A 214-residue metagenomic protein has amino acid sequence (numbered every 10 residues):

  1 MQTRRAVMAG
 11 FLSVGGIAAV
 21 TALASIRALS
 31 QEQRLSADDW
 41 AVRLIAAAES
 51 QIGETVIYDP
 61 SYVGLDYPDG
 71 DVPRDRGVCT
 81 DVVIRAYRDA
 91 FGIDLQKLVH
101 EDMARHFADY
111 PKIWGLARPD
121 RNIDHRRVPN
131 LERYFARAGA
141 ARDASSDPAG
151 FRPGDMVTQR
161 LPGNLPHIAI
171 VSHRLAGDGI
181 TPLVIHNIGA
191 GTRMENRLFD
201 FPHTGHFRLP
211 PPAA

Functional and structural regions predicted by a protein language model:
M1, T21-A46: C-terminal segment of N-terminal export signals and the immediately downstream linker at the start of the mature
M1-A18: N-terminal secretory signal peptides and thylakoid transit peptides that target proteins across membranes
E32-L35, L65-R74, R142-A144: Second-shell loop/turn segments in exported
A37-A41, T55, V72-T80, G92 (+3 more regions): Solvent-exposed, acidic/flexible segments
I45, A104-V184: ...with weaker cross-activation on analogous glycine-rich loops/strands in unrelated enzymes
E49, G53, I84-G92, H100 (+2 more regions): Sec-exported extracytoplasmic/periplasmic mature domains
D59-T80, Q96-L116: Acidic helix-start/capping segments at beta-turn-to-alpha-helix junctions
T181-T192, N196-A214: Low-complexity, Gly/Ser/Thr/Pro-rich intrinsically disordered linker/tail segments
